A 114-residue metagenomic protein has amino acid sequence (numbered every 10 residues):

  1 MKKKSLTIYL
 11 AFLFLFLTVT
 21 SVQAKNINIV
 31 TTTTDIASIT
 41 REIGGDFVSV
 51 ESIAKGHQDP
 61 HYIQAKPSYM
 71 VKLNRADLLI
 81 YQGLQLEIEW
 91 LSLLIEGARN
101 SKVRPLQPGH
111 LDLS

Functional and structural regions predicted by a protein language model:
M1-L10: Bacterial N-terminal signal peptides that target proteins for export
K2-K3, L15, Q23: Intrinsically disordered, low-complexity Ser/Thr- and Pro-rich stretches
Y9-T18: Bacterial N-terminal signal peptides
Q23-S114: Extracytoplasmic metal-acquisition and chelation regions
